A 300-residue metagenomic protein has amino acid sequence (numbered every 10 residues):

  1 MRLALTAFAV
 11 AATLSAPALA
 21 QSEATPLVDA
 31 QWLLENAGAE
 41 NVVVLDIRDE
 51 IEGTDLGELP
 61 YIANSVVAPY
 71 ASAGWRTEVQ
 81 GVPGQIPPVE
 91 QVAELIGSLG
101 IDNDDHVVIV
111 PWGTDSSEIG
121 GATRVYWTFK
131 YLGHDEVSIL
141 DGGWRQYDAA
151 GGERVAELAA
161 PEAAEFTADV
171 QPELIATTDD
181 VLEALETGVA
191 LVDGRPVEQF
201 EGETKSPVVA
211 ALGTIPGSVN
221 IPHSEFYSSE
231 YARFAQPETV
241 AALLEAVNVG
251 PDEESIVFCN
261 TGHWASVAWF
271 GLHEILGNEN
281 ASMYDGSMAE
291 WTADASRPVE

Functional and structural regions predicted by a protein language model:
M1-T6: Bacterial N-terminal signal peptides that target proteins for export
A7-F8, Q31: Intrinsic N-terminal pre-sequences and regulatory tails
S15-P17: N-terminal signal peptide c-region/cleavage motif recognized by signal peptidases
A20-E300: Cytosolic catalytic domains that perform sulfur/thiol-centered chemistry
